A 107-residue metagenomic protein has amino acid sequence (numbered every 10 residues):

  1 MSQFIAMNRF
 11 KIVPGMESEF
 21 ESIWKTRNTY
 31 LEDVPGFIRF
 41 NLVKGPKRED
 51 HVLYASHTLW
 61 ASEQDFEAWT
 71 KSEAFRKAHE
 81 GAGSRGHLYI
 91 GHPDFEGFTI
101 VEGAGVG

Functional and structural regions predicted by a protein language model:
M1-F4, N41-L53, E80-G107: Glycine-rich beta-strand-turn "strand-cap" elements at beta-sheet edges
F4-F10, N41-S72: Short, well-ordered beta-strand segments in beta-rich or mixed alpha/beta enzyme and ligand-binding folds
I12-F20: Short, surface-exposed ligand-recognition loops at beta-strand->loop->(often short) alpha-helix junctions that present
M16-E17, N28-T29, D33, K44-K47: Intrinsically disordered, low-complexity segments enriched in polar/charged residues with Gly/Pro, especially when
S18, Q64-F66, G103-G105: Residue-level signal for secondary-structure boundary sites
T26-I38, L59-E96: An amphipathic, aromatic/His-enriched active-site/gating alpha helix that lines ligand/cofactor pockets
